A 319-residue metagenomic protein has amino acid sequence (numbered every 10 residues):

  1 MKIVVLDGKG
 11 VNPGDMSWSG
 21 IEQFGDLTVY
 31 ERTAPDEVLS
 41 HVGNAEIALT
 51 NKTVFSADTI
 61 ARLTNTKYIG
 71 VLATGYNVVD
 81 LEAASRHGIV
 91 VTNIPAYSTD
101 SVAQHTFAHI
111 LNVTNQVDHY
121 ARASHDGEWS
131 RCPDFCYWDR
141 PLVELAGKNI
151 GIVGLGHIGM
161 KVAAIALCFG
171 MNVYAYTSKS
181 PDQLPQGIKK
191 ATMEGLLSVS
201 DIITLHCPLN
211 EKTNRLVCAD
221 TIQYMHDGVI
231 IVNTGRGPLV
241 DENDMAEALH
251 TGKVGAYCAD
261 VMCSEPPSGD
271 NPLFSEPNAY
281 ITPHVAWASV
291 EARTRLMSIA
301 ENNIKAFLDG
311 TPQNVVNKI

Functional and structural regions predicted by a protein language model:
M1-A45, N172: N-terminal glycine-/charge-rich "phosphate-binding" loop or analogous flexible N-terminal tail
E31, L72-A73, I89-D100, T177: Short beta->alpha connector loops at strand-helix junctions that form conserved, small/polar/Pro-enriched
F55-A61, K179-P272: Rossmann-like adenosine-cofactor binding region
H87, A96-N149: Phosphate-binding beta-alpha-beta segment of Rossmann-like dinucleotide-binding domains, i.e., the NAD(P)
V91, N172, G228-I319: Rossmann-like dinucleotide-binding domain for NAD(H)/NADP(H)
L155-G156: Glycine-rich Rossmann-fold phosphate-binding loop(s) that bind the pyrophosphate of adenine dinucleotide cofactors
G159-M160: N-terminal Rossmann-fold NAD(P) dinucleotide-binding loop
C168-L184: NAD(P)-binding Rossmann-fold cofactor-contacting core
